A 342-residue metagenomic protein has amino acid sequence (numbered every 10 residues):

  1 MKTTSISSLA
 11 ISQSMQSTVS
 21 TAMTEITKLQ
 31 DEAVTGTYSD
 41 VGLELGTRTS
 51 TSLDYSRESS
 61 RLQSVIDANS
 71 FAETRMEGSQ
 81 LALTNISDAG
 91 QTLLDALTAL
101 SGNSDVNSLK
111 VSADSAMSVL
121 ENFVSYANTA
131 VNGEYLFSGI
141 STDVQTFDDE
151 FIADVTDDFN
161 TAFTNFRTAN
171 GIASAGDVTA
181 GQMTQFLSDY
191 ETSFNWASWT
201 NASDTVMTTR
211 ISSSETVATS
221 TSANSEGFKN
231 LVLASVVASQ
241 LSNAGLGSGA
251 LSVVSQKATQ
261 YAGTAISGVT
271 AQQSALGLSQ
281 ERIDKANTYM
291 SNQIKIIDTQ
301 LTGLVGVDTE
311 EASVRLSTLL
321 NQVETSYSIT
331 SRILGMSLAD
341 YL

Functional and structural regions predicted by a protein language model:
M1-Q145, S242-L342: Amphipathic alpha-helical polymerization modules
I26, Q30-A33, T37, E121 (+1 more regions): Polar, low-complexity export/assembly segments characteristic of proteins that are secreted or assemble on the cell
